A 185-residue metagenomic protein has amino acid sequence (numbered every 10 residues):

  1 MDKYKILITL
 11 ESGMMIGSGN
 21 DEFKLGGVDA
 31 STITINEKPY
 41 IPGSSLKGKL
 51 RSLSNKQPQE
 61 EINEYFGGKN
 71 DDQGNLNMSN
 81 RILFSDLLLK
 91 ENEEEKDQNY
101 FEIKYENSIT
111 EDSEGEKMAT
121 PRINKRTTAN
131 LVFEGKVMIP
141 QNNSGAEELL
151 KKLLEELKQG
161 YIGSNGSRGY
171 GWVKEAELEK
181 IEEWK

Functional and structural regions predicted by a protein language model:
M1-I109, M118, R122-K185: RNA-binding basic/glycine-rich loop and surface signature characteristic of RAMP-family CRISPR effectors
S113-G115: Flexible, solvent-exposed coil segments and beta strand-coil junctions, predominantly the extracellular/periplasmic
